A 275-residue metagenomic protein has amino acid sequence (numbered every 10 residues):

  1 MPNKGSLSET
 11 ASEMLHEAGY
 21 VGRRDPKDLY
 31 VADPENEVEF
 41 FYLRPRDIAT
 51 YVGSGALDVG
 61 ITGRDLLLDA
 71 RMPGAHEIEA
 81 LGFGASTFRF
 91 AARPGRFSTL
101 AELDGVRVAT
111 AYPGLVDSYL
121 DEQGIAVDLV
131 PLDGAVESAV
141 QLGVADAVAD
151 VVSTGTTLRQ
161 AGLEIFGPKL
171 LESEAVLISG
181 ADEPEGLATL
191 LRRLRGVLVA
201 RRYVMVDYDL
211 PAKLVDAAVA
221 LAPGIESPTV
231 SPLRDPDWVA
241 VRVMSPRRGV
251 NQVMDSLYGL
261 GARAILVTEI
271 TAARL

Functional and structural regions predicted by a protein language model:
M1-V38, T62-T87, G95-L275: Small-molecule-sensing regulatory modules
E37-L57: Short, structured active-site "lid" loops
T50, T87-A91: Signature of uroporphyrinogen-III synthase
